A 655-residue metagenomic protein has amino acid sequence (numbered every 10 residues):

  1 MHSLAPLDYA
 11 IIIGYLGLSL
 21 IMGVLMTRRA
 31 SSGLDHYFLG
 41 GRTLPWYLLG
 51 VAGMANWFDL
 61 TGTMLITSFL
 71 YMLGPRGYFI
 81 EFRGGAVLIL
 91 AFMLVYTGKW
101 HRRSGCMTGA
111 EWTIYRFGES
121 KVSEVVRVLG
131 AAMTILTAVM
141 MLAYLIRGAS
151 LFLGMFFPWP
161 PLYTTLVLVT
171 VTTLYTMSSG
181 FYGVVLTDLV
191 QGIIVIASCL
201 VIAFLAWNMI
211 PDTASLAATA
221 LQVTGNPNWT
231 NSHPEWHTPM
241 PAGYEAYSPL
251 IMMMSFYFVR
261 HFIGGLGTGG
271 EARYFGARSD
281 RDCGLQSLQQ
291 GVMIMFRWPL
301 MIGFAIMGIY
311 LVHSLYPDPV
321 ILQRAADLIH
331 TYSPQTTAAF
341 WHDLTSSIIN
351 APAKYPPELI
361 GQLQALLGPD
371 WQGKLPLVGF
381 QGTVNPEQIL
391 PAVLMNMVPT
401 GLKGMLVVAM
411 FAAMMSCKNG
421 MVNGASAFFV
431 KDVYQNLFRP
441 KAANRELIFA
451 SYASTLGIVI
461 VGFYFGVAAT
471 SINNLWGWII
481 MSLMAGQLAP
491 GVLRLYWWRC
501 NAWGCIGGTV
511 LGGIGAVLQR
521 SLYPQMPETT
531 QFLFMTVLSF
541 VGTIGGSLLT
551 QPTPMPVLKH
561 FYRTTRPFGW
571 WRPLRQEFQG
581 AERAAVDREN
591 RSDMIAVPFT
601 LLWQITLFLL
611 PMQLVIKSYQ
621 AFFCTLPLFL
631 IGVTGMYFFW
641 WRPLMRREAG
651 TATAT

Functional and structural regions predicted by a protein language model:
M1-T655: Membrane-embedded helix-loop-helix hairpins and adjacent transmembrane boundary segments in multi-pass transporters
